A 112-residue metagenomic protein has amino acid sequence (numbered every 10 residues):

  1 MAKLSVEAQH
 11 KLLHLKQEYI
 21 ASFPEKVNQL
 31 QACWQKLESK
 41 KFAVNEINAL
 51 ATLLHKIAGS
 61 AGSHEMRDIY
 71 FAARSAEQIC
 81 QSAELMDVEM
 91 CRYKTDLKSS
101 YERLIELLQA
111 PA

Functional and structural regions predicted by a protein language model:
M1-A32, L85-A112: Amphipathic, coiled-coil-like alpha-helical segments
L4, Q9, K36, T52-H55: Residue-level detector of functional hotspots within protein domains
H14-Y19, E38-F42, S60-R67: A ubiquitous short alpha-helical element
Q29-N48: Helix-loop segments that flank and shape redox-cofactor active sites
Q35-E38, G62, Q81, Q109: A general structural signal for alpha-helical elements within enzymatic catalytic domains
S39-N45, S82-E89: Conserved catalytic segment of histidine kinase HATPase_c domains, centered on the N-box/ATP-lid region
V44-S82: Extended, amphipathic alpha-helices with heptad-repeat/coiled-coil or helix-bundle character that serve as
